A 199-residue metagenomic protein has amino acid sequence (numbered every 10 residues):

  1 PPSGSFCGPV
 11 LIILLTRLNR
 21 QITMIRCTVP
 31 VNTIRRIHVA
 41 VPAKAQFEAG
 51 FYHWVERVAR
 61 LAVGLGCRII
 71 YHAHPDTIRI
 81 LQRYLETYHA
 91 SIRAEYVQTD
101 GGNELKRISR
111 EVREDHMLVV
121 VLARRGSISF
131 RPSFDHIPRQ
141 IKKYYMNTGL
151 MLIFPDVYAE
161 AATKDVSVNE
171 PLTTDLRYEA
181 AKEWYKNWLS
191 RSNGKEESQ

Functional and structural regions predicted by a protein language model:
P1-G102, R113-Q199: Intrinsically disordered or low-complexity boundary/linker segments at protein termini and domain junctions
N103-R107: Repeated scaffold domains used in trafficking and secretory/extracellular systems, primarily beta-propellers
R110: PAPS-dependent sulfotransferase catalytic core
